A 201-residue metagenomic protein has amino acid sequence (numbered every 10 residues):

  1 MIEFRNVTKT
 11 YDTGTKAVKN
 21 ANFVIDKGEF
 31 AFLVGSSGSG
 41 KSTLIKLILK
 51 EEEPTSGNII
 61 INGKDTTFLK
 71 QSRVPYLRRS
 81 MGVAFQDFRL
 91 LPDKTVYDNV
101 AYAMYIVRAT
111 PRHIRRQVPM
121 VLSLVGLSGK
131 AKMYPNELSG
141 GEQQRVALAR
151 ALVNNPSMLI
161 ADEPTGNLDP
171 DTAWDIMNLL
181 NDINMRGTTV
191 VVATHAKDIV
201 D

Functional and structural regions predicted by a protein language model:
L49: Helix-to-loop junction immediately C-terminal to a conserved catalytic motif
G57-D65: Conserved ABC transporter NBD signature motif
K94-A101: Short coil-to-helix segment of the ABC ATPase nucleotide-binding domain corresponding to the Q-loop/switch region
M133-L138, E142-Q144: Conserved ABC ATPase signature
L148: Hydrophobic anchor residue at the start of the ABC signature
V153-S157: A short, proline-enriched helix->beta-strand linker immediately N-terminal to the Walker B motif in ABC-type P-loop
L159-D162: Catalytic Walker B motif of ABC-type/P-loop ATPase nucleotide-binding domains
